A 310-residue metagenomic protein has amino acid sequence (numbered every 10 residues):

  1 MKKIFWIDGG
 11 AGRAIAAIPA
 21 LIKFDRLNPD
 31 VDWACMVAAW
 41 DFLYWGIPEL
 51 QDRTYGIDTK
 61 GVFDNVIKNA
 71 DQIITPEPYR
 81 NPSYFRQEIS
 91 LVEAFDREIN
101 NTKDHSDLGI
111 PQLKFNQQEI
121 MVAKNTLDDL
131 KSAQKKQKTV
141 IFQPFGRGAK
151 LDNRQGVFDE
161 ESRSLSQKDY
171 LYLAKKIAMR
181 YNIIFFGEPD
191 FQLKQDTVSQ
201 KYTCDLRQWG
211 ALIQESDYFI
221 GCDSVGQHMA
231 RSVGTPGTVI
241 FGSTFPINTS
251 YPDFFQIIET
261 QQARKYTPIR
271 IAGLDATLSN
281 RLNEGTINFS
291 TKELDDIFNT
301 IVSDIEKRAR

Functional and structural regions predicted by a protein language model:
M1-E49: N-terminal pre-catalytic "stem/leader" segment of glycosyltransferase-like enzymes
K2, Q72, T139, Y218-I220: Structural motif
I15, N153-I247: Donor-binding and catalytic core of enzymes assembling or modifying cell-surface/extracellular glycoconjugates
V31-D32, A39-V122, D129-G156, T244-N248: Conserved nucleotide-diphosphate donor binding/catalytic pocket of glycan-assembly enzymes
M36, I57, P76, F186 (+3 more regions): Generic beta-sheet signal
I47-I57, K68-Q72, L193-C204, T235 (+1 more regions): Active-site regions of enzymes building and remodeling cell-envelope glycoconjugates
A70-P78, E88, F95, Q137 (+5 more regions): Active-site anion-handling motifs in enzyme catalytic cores
N81-D129, D253-R310: Leloir-type glycosyltransferase catalytic cores
